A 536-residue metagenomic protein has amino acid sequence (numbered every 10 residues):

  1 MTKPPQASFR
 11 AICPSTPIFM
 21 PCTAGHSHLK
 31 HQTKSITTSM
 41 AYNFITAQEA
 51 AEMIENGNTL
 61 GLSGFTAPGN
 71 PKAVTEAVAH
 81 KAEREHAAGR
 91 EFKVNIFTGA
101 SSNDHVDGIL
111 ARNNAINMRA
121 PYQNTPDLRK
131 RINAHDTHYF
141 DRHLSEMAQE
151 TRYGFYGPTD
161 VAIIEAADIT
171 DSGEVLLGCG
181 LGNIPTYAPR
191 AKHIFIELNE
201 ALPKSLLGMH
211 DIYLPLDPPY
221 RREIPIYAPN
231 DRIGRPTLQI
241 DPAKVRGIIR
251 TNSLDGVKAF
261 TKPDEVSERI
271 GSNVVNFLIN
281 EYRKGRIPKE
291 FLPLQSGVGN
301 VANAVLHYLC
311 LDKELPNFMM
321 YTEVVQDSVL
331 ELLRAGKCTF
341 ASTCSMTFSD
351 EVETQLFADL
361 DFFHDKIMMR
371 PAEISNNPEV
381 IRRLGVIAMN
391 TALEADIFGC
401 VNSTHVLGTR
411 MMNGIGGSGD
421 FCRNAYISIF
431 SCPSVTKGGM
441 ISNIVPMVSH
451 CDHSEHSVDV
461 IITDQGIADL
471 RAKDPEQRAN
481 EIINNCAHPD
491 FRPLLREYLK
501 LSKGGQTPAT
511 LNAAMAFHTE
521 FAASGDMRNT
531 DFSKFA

Functional and structural regions predicted by a protein language model:
P4-P5, P14, N402: Short linear motifs in low-complexity or flexible loops
P4-P5, T23, N43: Absolute N-terminal positional cue centered near the fourth residue
R10, S27-Q32: Short hydrophobic targeting helices and cationic amphipathic motifs that mediate membrane/organellar targeting
T16-I18: Intrinsic low-complexity, disordered N-terminal segments enriched in polar/charged/small residues
K34-T38: N-terminal mitochondrial targeting presequences
S39-A536: Conserved alpha/beta enzyme-core scaffold
